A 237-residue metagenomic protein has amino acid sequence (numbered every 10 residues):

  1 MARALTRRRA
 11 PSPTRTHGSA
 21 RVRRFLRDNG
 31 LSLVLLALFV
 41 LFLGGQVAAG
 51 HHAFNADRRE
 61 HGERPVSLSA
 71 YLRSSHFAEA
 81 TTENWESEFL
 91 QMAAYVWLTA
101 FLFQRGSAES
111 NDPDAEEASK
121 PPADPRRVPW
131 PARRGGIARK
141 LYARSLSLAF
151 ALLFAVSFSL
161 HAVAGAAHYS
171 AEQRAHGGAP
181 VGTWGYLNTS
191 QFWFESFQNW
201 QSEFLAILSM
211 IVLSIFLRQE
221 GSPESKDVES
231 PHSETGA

Functional and structural regions predicted by a protein language model:
S12-R24, R126-R139: Cytosolic juxtamembrane amphipathic/interface segments immediately preceding and feeding into a transmembrane helix
P13, E63-R64, N111-R133, Q173-W184 (+2 more regions): Juxtamembrane inter-helical linkers in multi-pass membrane proteins
T16-S19, H52-S87: Long, highly hydrophobic alpha-helical transmembrane signal-anchor segments
A20-V40, G136-F154: Alpha-helical transmembrane segments and their helix-start/interface "positive-inside/aromatic belt" motifs in integral
F39-F54, S157-A162: Alpha-helical transmembrane segments of multi-pass membrane proteins
A48-P65, G165-G178: Interfacial/capping segments of alpha-helical transmembrane domains
A70-Y71, S75-F103, A108, F154-H161 (+4 more regions): A structural feature that tracks compact, well-ordered secondary-structure segments with a strong bias toward
A100-A123, S214-A237: Cytoplasmic juxtamembrane regions at transmembrane-helix boundaries
